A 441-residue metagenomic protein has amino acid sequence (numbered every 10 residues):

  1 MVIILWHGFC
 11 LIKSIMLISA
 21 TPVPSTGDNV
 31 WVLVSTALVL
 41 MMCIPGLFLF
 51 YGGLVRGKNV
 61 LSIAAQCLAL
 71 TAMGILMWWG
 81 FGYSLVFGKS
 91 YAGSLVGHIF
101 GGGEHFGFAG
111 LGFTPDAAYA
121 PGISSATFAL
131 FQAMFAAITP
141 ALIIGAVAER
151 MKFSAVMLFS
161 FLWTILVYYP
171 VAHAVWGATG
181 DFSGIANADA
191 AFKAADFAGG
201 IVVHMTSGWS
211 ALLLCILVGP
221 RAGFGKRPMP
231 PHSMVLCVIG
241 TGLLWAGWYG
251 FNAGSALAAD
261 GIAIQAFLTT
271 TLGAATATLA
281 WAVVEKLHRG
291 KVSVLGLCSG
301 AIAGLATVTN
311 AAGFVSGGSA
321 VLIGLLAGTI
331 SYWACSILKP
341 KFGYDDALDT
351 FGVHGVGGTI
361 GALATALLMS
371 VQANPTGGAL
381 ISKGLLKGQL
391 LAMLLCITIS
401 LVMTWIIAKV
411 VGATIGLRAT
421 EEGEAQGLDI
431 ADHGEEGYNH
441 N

Functional and structural regions predicted by a protein language model:
M16-N441: Glycine- and aromatic-enriched membrane alpha-helices
